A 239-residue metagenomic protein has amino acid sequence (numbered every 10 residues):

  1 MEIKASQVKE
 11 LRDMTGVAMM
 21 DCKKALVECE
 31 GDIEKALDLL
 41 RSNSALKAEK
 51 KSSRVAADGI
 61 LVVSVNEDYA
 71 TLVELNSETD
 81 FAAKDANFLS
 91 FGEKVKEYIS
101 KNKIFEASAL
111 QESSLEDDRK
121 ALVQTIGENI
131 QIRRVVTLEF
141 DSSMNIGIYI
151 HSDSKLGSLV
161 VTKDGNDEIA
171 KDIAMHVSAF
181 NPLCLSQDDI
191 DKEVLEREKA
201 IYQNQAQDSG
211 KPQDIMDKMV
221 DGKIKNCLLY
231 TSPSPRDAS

Functional and structural regions predicted by a protein language model:
E2-S232: N-terminal assembly/interaction segments in proteins that build large macromolecular machines
P233-S239: A short, hydrophobic C-terminal helix/tail in secreted or cell-surface proteins
